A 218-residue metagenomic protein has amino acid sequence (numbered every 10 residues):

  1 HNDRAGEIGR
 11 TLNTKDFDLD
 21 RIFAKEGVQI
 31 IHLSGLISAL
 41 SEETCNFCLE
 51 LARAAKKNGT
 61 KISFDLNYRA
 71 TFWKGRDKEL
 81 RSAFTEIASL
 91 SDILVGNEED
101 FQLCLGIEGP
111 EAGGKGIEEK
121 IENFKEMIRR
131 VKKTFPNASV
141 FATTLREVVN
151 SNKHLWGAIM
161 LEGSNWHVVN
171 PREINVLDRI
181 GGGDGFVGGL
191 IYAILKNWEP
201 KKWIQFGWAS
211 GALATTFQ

Functional and structural regions predicted by a protein language model:
H1-S38: Conserved N-terminal subdomain of the carbohydrate kinase-like
F17, C45-E50, R76-T85: Charged helix-capping and loop-helix junction motifs
F17, S38, R69, F101-Q102: A generic structural signal for short hydrophobic patches within well-formed alpha-helices
L49, R53-K57, A88, W208: Anion (oxyanion) recognition and catalysis
K56-K61, F135-S139: A short helix->loop->beta-strand "cap" motif at the edges of active sites that frequently abuts
I62-F64, V95: Hydrophobic beta-strand scaffold residues
T71-S164: Conserved phosphate/ATP/ADP-binding segment of small-molecule kinases
H167-Q218: Conserved post-catalytic alpha-helical subdomain immediately downstream of the catalytic base and nucleotide-binding
